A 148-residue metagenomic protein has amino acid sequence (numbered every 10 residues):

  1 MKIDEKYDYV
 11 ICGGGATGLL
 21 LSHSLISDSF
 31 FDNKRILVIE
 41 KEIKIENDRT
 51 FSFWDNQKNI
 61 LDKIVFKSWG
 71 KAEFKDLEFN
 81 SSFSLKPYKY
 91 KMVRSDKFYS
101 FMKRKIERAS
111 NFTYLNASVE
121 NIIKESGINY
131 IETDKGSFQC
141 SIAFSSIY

Functional and structural regions predicted by a protein language model:
M1-T17, L37-I39: Beta1/beta-strand and adjacent pyrophosphate-binding region of the FAD-binding site in flavoprotein oxidoreductases
D4-K6, N33, I128, Q139-C140: A general structural motif
K6-D8, S82, Y130-T133: A general secondary-structure boundary signal
G14, S24, D28, R108-Y148: Predominantly flavin-linked oxidoreductase catalytic cores and closely associated redox partners
G15, I45, S100-R104: Long hydrophobic alpha-helices with heptad-repeat/coiled-coil character
L20, S24-F79: N-terminal FAD cofactor-binding segment of flavoenzymes
D55-N116, I122-K124: A conserved beta-strand/loop capping segment in the N-terminal third of enzymes that catalyze redox or closely related
